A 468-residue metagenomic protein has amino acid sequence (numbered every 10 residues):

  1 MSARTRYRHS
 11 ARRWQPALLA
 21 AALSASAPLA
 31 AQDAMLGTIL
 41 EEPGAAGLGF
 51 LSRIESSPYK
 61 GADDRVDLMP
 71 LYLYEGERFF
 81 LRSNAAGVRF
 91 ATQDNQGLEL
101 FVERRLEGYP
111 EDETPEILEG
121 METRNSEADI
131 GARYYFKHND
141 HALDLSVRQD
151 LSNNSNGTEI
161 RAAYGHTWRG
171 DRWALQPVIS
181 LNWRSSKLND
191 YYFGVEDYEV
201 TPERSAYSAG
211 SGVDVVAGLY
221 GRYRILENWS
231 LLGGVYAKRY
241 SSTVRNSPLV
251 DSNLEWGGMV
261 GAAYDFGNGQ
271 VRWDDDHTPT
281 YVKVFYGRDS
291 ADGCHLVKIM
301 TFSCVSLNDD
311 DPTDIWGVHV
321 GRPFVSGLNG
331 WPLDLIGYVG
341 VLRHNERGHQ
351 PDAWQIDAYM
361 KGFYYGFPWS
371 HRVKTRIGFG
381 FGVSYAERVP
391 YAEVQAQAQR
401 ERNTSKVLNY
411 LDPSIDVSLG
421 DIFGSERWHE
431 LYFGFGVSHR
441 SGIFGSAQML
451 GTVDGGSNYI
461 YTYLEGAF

Functional and structural regions predicted by a protein language model:
A31-A45, F79-N95, R169-L175, I225-N228 (+4 more regions): Short loop/turn motifs that connect adjacent beta-strands in outer-membrane beta-barrel proteins
Q32-F80, W183, K187-N189, G257-P323 (+1 more regions): Short glycine/proline- and aromatic-enriched beta-strand/turn motifs that initiate or cap beta-hairpins
I39, L51, L73-E75, R82 (+10 more regions): Transmembrane beta-barrel domains of outer membrane proteins
G44, D64-P70, R124-I130, N156-I160 (+7 more regions): Residues that define the transmembrane beta-barrel architecture of outer-membrane proteins
G44-F50, F79-L81, Q96-L100, L143-L145 (+13 more regions): Transmembrane beta-strands of outer-membrane beta-barrel proteins
L48-S56, F79-G87, P115-E119, H141-L151 (+7 more regions): Transmembrane beta-strand segments that form the barrel wall of outer-membrane beta-barrel proteins
S52-P58, G76-R78, V102-G108, H138-D140 (+11 more regions): Transmembrane beta-strands of outer-membrane beta-barrel pores
L151-V244, L249-S252, F324-S326, H349-G456 (+1 more regions): Outer-membrane beta-barrel transmembrane domain signature
